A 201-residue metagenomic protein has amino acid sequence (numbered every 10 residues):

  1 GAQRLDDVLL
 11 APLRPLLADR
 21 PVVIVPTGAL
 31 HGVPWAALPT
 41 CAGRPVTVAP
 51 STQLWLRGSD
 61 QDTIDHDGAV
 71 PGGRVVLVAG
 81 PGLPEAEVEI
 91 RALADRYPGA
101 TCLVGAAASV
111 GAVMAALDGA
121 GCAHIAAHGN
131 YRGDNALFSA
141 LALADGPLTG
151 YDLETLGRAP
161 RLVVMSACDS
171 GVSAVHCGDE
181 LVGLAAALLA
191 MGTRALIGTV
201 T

Functional and structural regions predicted by a protein language model:
G1-T201: Catalytic cores of enzymes
